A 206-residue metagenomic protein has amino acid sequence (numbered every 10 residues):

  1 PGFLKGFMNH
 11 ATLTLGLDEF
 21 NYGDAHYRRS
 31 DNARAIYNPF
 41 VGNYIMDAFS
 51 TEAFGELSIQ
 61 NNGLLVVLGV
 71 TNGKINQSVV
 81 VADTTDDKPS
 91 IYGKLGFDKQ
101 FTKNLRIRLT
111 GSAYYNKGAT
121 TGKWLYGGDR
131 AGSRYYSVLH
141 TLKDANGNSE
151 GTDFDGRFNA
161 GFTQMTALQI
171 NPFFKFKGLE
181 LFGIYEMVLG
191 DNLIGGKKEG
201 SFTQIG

Functional and structural regions predicted by a protein language model:
P1-S78, T84-N116, Q204: Outer membrane beta-barrel
S78-V80, I194-G195: Short secondary-structure transition/capping segments
R106-G206: Detector for outer-membrane/organellar transmembrane beta-barrel domains, recognizing the amphipathic beta-strand
